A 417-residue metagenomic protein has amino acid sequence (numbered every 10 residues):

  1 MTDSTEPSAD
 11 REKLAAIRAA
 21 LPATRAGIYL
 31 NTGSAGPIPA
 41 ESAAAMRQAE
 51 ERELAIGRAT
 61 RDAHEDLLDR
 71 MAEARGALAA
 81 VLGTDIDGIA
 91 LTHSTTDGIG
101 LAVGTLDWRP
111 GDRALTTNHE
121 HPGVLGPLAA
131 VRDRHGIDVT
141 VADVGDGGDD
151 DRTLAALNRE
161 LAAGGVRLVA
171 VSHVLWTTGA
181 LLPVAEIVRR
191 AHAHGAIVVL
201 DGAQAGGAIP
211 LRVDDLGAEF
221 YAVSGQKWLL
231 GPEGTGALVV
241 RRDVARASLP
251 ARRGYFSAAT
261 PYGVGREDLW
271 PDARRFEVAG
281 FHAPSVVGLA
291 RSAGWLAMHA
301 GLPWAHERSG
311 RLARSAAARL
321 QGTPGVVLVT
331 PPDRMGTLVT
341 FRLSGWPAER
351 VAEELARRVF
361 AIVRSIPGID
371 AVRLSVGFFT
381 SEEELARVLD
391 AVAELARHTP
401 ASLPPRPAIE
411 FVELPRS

Functional and structural regions predicted by a protein language model:
M1-S417: Pyridoxal 5′-phosphate
